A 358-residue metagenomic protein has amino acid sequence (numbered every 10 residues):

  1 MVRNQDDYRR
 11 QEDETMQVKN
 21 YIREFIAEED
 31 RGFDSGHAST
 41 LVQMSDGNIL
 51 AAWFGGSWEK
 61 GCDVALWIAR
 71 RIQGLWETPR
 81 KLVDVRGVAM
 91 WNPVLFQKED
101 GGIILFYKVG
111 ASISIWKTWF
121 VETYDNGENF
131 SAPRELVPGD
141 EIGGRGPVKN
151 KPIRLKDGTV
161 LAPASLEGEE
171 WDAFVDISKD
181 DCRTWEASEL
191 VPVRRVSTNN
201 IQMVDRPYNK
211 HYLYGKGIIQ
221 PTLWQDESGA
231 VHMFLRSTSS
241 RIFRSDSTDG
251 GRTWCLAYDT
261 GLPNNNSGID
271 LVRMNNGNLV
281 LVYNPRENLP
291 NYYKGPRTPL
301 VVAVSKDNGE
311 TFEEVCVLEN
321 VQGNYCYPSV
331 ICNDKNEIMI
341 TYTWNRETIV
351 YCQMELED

Functional and structural regions predicted by a protein language model:
V2-D358: Asp-box/BNR beta-propeller blade signature and adjacent active/binding-site loops in extracellular glycan-interacting
